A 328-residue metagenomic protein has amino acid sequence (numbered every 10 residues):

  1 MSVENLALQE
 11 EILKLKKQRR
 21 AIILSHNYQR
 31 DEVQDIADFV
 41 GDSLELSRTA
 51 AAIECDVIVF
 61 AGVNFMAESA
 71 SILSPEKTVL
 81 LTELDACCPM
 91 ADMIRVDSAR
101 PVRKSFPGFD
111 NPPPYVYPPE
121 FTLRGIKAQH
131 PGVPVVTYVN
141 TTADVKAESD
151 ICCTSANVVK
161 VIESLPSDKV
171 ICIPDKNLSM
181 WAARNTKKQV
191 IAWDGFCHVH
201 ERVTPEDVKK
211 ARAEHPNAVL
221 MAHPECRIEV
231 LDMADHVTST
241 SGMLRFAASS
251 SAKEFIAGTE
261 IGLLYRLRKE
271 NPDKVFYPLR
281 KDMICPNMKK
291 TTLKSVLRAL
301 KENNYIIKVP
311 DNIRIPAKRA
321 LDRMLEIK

Functional and structural regions predicted by a protein language model:
M1-A257, L263-K328: Active-site loop-to-helix "anion-binding N-cap" substructures in soluble metabolic enzymes
